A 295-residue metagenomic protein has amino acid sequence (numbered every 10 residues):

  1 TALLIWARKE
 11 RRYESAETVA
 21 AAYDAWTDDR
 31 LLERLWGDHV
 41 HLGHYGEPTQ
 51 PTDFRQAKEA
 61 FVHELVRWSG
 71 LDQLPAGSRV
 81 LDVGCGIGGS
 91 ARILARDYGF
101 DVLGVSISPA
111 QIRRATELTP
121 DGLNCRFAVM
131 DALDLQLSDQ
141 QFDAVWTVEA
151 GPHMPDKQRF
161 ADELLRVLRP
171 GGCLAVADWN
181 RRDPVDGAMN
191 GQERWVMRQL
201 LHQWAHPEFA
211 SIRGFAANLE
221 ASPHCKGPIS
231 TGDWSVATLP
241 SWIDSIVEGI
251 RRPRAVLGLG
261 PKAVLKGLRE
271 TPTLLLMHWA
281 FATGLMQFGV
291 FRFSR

Functional and structural regions predicted by a protein language model:
T1-E33: N-terminal auxiliary segments of SAM/dcSAM-dependent transferases
R55-A76: Conserved alpha-helix/loop element of class I SAM-dependent methyltransferases that forms part of the SAM/SAH-binding
R79-L81, I87-D134: Class I SAM-dependent methyltransferase SAM/SAH-binding core
L133-V145: A short acidic, Gly/Pro-enriched loop at the edge of an enzyme's catalytic core that lines a small-molecule cofactor
A144-D156: A short SAM/SAH-binding and catalytic strip from SAM-dependent methyltransferases
Q158-C173: A short glycine-rich, Lys/Arg-flanked "PGG" loop and its adjoining helix->strand segment in the class I
V176-D178: Acidic carboxylate diad motif detector
A188-N190, W195-F288: Substrate-binding/catalytic lobe of Class I Rossmann-like enzymes that use SAM or dcSAM, i.e., the mid-to-C-terminal
